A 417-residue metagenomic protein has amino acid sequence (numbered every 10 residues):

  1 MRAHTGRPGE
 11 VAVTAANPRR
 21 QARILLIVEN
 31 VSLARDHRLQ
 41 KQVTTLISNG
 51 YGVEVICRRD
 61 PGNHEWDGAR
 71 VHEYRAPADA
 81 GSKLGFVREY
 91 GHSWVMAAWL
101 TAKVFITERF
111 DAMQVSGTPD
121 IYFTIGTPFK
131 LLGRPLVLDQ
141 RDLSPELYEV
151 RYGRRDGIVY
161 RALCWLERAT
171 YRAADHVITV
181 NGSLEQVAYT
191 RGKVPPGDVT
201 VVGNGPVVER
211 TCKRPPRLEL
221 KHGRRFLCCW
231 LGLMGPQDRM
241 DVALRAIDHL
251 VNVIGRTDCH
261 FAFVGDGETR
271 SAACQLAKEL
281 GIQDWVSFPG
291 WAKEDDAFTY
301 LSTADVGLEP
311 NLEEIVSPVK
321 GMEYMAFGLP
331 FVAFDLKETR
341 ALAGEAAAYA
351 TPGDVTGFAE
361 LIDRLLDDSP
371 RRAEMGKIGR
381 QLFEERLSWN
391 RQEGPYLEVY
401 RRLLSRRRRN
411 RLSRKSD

Functional and structural regions predicted by a protein language model:
R2-D67: N-terminal subdomain of nucleotide-sugar transferases
L25, I178, E219-I247, A262: Conserved donor-binding/catalytic core segment of Leloir-type glycosyltransferases
T44, A102, T124, P128-L132 (+2 more regions): Membrane-proximal helix-turn-helix segments that form the acceptor-binding/catalytic region of lipid-linked
W94-A97, F110-G133, V137-L147, L184: An aromatic- and histidine-rich active-site surface loop
D175, F298-V316, L329: Acidic donor-binding loop of glycosyltransferase active sites
S183, G205: Carbohydrate-associated surface elements
S271-A292: Nucleotide-activated donor-binding/catalytic signature segment of Leloir-type glycosyltransferases, i.e., the conserved
A347-T356, R364-P370: Conserved acidic donor-binding segment of nucleotide-sugar-dependent glycosyltransferases
